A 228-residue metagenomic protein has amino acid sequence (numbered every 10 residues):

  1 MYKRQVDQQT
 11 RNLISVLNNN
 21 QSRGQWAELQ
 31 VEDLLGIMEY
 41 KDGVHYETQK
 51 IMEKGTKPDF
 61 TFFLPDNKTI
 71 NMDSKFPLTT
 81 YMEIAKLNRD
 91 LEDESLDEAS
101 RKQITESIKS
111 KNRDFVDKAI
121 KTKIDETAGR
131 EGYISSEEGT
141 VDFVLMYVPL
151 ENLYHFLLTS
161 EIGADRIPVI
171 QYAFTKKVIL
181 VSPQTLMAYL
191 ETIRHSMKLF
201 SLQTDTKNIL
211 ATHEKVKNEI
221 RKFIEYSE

Functional and structural regions predicted by a protein language model:
M1: Active-site loops and adjacent core secondary-structure elements that bind or stabilize anionic groups
R4-E228: Amphipathic, heptad-repeat alpha-helical coiled-coil/stalk segments that mediate oligomerization, tethering
